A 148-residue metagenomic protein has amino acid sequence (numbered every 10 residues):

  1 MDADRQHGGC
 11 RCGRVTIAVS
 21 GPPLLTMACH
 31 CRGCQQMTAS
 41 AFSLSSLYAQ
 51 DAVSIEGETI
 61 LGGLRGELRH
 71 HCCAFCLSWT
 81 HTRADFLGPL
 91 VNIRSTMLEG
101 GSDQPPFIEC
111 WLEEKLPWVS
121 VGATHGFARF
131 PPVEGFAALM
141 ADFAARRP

Functional and structural regions predicted by a protein language model:
M1-P148: A short Gly-Trp-Pro
